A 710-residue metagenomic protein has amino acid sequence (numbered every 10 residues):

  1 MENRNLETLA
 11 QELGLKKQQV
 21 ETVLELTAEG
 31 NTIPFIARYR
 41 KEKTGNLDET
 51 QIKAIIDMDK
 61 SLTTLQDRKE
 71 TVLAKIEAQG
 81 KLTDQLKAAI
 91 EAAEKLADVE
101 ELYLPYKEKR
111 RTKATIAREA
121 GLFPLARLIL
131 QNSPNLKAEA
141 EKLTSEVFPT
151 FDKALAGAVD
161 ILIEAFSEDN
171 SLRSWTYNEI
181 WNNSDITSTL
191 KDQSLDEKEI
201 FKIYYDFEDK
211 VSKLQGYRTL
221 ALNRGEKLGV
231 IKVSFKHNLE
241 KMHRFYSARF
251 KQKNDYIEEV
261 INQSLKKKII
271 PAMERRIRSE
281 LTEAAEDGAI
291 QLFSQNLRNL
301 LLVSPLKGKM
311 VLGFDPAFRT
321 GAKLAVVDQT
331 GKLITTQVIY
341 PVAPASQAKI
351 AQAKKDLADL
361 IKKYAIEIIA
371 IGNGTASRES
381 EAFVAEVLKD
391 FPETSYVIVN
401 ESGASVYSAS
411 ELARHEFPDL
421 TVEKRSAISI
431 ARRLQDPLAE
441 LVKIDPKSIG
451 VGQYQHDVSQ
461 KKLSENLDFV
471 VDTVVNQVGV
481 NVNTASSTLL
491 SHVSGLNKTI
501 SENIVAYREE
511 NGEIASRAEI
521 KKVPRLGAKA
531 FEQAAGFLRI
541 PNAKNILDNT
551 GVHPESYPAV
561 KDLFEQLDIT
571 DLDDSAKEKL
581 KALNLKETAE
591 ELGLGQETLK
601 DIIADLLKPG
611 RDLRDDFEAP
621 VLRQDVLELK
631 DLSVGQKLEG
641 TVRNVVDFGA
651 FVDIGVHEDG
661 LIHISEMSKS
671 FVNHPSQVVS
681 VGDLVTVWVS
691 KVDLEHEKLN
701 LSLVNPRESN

Functional and structural regions predicted by a protein language model:
K16-K17, E29-G30, L96, L122 (+18 more regions): Short flexible coil/turn linkers enriched for glycine and charged/polar residues that connect secondary-structure
E25-A28, P105, I116-E119, A221-G225 (+16 more regions): Replace "in large, NTP-powered and nucleic-acid-processing enzymes" with "in large, NTP-powered factors and other
T32, T44, D48-P149, Q477-D616 (+4 more regions): Accessory alpha-helical DNA-binding modules that contact the DNA backbone or grooves
Q51-K53, L65-K75, Q79-G313, A317-D419 (+1 more regions): Duplex nucleic acid-engaging cores and interfaces of nucleic-acid transaction enzymes
D98, V397, G403, S408-V478 (+1 more regions): Long, charge-rich intrinsically disordered scaffolds of nucleic-acid metabolism proteins
E139-E141, V147-F151, F207-K210, G229 (+6 more regions): Low-complexity, acidic/Ser/Thr- and charged residue-rich accessory regions of DNA metabolism proteins
N178-I186, F314-F318, T375-E379, V399-V406 (+4 more regions): A glycine-rich phosphate-binding loop feature that marks nucleotide/adenosyl-phosphate handling sites
R276-S294, S448-G479, E587-V634: Long, charged amphipathic helices and adjacent flexible linkers at domain junctions
